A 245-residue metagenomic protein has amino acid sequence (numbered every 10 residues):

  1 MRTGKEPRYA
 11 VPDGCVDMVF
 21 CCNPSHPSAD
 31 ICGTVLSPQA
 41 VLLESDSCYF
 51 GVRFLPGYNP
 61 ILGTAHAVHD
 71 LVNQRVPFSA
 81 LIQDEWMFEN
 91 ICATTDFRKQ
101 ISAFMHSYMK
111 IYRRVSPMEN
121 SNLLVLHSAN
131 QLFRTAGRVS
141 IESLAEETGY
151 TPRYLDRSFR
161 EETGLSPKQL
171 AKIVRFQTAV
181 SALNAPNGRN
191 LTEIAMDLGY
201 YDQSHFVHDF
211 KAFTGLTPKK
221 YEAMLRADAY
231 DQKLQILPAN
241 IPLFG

Functional and structural regions predicted by a protein language model:
M1-L126, L132-E142, T148-P152, S166 (+4 more regions): Alpha-helical bundle regulatory/interaction domains
D156-E161, K168-A171: Long, low-complexity intrinsically disordered regions
E161, A182-A185: Conserved helix-loop functional segments at active or binding sites
E161-L165, D209-Y221: A secondary-structure capping/hinge motif
